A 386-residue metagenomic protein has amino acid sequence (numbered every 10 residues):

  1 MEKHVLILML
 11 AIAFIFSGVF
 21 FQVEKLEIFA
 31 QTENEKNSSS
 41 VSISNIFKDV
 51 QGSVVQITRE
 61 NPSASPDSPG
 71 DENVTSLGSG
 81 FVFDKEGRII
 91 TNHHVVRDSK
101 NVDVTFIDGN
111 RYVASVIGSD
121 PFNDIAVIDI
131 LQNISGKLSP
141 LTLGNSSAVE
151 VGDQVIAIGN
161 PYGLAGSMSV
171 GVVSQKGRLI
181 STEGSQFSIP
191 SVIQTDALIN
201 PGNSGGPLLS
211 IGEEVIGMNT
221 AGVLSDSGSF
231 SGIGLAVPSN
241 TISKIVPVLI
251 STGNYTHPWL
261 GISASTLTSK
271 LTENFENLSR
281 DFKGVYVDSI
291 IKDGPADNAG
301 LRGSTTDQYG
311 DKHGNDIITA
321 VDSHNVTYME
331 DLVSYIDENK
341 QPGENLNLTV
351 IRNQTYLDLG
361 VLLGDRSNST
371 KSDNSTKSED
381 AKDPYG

Functional and structural regions predicted by a protein language model:
M1-A30, N45, S115, E150 (+1 more regions): C-terminal recognition in membrane/secretory proteostasis and scaffolding
V23-S68, S79, K85-R88, N101 (+4 more regions): N-terminal activation segment of mature serine protease catalytic domains
E35, P62-A64, P69, N73-V74 (+5 more regions): Active-site loop architecture of trypsin-fold serine endopeptidases
N37, D84-G166, V326-M329, T355-L359 (+1 more regions): Conserved active-site neighborhood of the chymotrypsin/trypsin-like protease fold
G52-T58, G80, G87-T91, A114 (+14 more regions): Terminal peptide-recognition signature
S63-N73, I117-N123, L131-S135, G177-I193 (+5 more regions): Gly/Ser-enriched beta-turn/beta-hairpin loop segments
E72, S76-G80, L141-G144, I193-L209 (+1 more regions): Gly/Ser-rich catalytic serine loop of serine hydrolases
F83-D84, V96-R97, L143, V149 (+4 more regions): Short, well-ordered loop/turn sites that connect or cap secondary structure elements
